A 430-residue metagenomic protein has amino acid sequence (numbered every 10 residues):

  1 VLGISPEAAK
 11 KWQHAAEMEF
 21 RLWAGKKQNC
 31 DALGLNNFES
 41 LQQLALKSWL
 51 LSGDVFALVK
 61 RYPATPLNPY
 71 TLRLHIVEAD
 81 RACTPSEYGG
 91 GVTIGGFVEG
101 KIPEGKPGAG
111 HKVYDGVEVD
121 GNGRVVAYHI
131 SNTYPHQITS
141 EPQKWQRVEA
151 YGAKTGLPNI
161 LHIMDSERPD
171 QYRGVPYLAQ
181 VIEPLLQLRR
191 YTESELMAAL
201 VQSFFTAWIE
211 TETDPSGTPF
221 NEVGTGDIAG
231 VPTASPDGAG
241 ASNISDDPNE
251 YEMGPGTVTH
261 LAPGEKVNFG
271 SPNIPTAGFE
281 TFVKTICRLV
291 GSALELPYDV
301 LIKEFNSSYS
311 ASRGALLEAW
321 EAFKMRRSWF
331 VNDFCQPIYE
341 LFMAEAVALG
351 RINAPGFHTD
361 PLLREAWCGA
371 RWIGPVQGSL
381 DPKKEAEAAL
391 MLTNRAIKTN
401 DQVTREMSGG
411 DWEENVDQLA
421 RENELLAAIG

Functional and structural regions predicted by a protein language model:
V1-G3, S40-W49, L178-E195, A207 (+2 more regions): Short, Φ-rich (hydrophobic/aromatic) sequence segments
V1-I163: Structured, mid-chain assembly/scaffold modules that mediate subunit interfaces within large macromolecular complexes
A8-K10, L33, P255-L380, D411-E413: Surface-exposed loop-to-helix/strand elements on domain peripheries
N36, V59-Y62, A198-F204, V300-F305 (+2 more regions): Short coil/turn segments at secondary-structure boundaries
N37, L41, K60-A79, D214-A229 (+2 more regions): Charge-rich, acidic-biased intrinsically disordered regions
K154-A315: Extended, charged amphipathic alpha-helical segments
P158-N159, I209, T213, G217 (+2 more regions): Long, compositionally biased
S379-G430: Charged substrate- and nucleic-acid-binding regions of tRNA-handling and nucleotidyl-transfer enzymes, centered on
